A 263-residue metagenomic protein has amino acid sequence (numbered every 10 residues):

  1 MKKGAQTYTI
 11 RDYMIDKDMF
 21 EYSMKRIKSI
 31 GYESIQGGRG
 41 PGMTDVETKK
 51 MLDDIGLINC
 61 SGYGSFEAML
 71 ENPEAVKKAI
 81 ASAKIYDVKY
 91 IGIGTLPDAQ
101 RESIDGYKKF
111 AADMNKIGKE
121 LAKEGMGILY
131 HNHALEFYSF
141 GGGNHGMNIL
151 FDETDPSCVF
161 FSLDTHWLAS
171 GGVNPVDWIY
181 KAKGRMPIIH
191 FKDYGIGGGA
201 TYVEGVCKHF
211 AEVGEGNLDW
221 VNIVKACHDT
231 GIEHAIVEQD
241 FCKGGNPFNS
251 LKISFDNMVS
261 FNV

Functional and structural regions predicted by a protein language model:
M1-K89, D256-V263: N-terminal pre-domain/capping segments
K3-T7, I35-G37, N59-G64, I91-I93 (+4 more regions): Hydrophobic faces of well-ordered beta-strands that scaffold small-molecule active sites in alpha/beta enzyme cores
R11-K17, S34-E47, S65-E74, D98-E102 (+4 more regions): Acidic-and-aromatic substrate-binding clefts and catalytic sites of carbohydrate-active enzymes
E33, E67-F161, F248-N249: Active-site acidic/histidine proton-transfer and metal-coordination neighborhood in alpha/beta enzyme cores
V46-M51, K77-I85, N115, K119 (+2 more regions): Short amphipathic alpha-helices and their capping/turn segments at secondary-structure boundaries
D53-I55, G143-E153, G244-F261: Short, electropositive alpha-helical surface patch
L121-N217, V224: Acidic/histidine-rich catalytic cores of soluble enzymes
V221-V224, T230, H234-E238: H/E-rich (His + Asp/Glu) clusters that bind or coordinate divalent metals
